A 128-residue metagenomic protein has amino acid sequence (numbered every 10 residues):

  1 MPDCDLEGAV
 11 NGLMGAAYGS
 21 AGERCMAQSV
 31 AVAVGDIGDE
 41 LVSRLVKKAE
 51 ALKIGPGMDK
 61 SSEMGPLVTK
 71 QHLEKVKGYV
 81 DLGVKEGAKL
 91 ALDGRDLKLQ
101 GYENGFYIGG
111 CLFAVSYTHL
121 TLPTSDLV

Functional and structural regions predicted by a protein language model:
M1-Y117: ALDH superfamily catalytic-core signature
T118-T124: Conserved small/polar residues in nucleotide/adenosyl-binding loops
